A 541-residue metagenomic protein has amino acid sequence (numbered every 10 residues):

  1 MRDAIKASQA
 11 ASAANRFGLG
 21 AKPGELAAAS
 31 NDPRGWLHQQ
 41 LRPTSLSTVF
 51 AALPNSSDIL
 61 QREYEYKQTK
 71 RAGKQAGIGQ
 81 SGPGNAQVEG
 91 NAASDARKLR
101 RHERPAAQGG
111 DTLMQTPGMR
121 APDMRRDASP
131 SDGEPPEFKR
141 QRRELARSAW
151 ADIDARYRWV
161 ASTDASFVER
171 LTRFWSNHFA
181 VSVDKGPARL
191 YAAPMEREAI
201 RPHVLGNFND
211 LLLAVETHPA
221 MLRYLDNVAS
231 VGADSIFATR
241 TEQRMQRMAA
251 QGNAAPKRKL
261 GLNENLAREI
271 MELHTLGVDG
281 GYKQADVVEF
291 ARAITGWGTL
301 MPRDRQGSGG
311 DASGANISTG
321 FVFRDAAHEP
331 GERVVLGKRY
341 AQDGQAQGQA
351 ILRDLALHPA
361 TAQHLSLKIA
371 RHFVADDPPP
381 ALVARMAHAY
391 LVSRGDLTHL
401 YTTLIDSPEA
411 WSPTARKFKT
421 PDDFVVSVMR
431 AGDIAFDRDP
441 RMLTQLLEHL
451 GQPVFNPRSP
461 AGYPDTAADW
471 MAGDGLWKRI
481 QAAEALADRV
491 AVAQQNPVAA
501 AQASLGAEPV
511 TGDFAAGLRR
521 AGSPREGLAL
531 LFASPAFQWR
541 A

Functional and structural regions predicted by a protein language model:
D3-K6, A11-E25, F50-E63, K70 (+4 more regions): Flexible, low-complexity segments enriched for small/polar residues
Q9, N31-D32, D396: Short, solvent-exposed helix-helix connector turns and helix-capping sites enriched in acidic/polar residues
P23-H178, S182-H203, R223-F237, Q243 (+1 more regions): N-terminal accessory alpha/beta regions
S30, L41, V215, L404-I405 (+1 more regions): A general structural motif at alpha-helix termini
G118, D123-F138, L145, D152-R156 (+2 more regions): Active-site substrate-binding loop specific to GH73 endo-beta-N-acetylglucosaminidase modules in bacterial autolysins
